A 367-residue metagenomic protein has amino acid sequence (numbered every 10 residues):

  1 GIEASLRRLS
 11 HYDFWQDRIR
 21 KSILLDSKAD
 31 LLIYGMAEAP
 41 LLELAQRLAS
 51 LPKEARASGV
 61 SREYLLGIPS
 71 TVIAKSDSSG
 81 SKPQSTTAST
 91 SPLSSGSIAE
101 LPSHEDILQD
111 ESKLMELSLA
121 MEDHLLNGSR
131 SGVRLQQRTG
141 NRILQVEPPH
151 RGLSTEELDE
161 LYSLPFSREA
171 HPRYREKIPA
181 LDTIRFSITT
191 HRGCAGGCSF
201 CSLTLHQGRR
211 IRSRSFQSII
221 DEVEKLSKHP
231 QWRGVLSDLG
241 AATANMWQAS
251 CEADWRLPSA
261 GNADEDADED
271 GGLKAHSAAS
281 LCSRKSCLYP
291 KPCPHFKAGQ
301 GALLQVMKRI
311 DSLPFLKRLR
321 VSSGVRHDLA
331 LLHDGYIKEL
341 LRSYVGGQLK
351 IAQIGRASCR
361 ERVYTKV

Functional and structural regions predicted by a protein language model:
G1-T139, E147: Glycine-rich beta-alpha loop elements in corrinoid/cobalamin-binding modules across cobalamin-dependent enzymes
D30, L161, C198, I219 (+1 more regions): Conserved, mostly hydrophobic/aromatic
E116-S187: N-terminal [4Fe-4S]-dependent radical SAM core
L161, C194, C198-C201, C287 (+1 more regions): Short cysteine clusters
Y174-S202, V235, Q348: N-terminal pre-triad scaffold of radical SAM enzymes
F186-S199, R210, F216-S218, E222 (+3 more regions): Cysteine-centered iron-sulfur cluster-binding motifs in ferredoxin-type domains/subunits of redox enzymes
K225-R362: Conserved SAM/AdoMet-binding glycine-rich loop
V363-V367: Hydrophobic alpha-helical segments, chiefly the membrane-spanning helices and signal/signal-anchor peptides
